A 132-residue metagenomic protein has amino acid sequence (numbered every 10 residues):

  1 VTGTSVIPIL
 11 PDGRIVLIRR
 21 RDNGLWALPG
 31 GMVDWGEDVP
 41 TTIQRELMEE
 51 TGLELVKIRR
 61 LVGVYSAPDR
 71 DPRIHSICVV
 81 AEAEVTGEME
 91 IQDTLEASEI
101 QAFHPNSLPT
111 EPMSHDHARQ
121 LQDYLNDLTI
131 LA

Functional and structural regions predicted by a protein language model:
V1-I15, E82: Conserved N-terminal beta-strand and adjoining loop/helix that marks the start of the Nudix/MutT-like hydrolase domain
T4, G31, R45-E46, F103-N106: Structural detector for helix-capping/boundary residues
L10-L53: Conserved Nudix-box catalytic region and its N-terminal flanking loop in Nudix hydrolases and closely related
I15, R59, S76-V80: Structural motif
G24-W26, L95-A132: Nudix hydrolase/Nudix homology domain
E54-G63: A short coil-to-beta-strand element that immediately follows conserved catalytic motifs
L55, D71-I77, T94-A97: A generic structural micro-feature
S66-M89, Y124, L128-T129: Active-site-adjacent beta-strand/loop module that shapes the phosphate/pyrophosphate-binding cleft
